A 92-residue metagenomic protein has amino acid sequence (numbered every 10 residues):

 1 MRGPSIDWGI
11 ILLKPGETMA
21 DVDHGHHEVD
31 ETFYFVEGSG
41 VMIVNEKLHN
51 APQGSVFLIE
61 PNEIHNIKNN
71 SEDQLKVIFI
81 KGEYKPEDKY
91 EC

Functional and structural regions predicted by a protein language model:
M1-D23, V29-D30, I80: A short glycine-rich, His/Asp/Glu-containing loop-to-beta-strand
D7, N66-C92: Double-stranded beta-helix
I11, F33, F57: Conserved GNAT-family N-acetyltransferase fold
D21, M42-I43, I59, H65-S71: Short beta-strand His + acidic residue motifs that chelate non-heme Fe in jelly-roll/DSBH and cupin folds
E28, K47, E63-I64, D73: A generic "binding-loop/recognition-motif" signal
E28-G40: Glycine- and acidic-residue-biased ligand/ion/polar-headgroup-sensing regions
E46-P61: Short acidic-glycine-tyrosine-enriched beta hairpin
